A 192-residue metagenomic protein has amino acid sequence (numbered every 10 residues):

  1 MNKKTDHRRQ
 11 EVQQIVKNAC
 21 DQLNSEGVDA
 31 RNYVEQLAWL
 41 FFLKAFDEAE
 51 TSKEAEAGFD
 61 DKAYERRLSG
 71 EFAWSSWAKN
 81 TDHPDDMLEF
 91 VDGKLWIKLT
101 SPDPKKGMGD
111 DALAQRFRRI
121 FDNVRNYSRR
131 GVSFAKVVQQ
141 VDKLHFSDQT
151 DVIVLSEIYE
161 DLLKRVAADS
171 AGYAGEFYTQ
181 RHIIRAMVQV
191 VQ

Functional and structural regions predicted by a protein language model:
M1-V191: Non-catalytic, mostly N-terminal accessory regions of nucleic-acid modification and defense proteins
